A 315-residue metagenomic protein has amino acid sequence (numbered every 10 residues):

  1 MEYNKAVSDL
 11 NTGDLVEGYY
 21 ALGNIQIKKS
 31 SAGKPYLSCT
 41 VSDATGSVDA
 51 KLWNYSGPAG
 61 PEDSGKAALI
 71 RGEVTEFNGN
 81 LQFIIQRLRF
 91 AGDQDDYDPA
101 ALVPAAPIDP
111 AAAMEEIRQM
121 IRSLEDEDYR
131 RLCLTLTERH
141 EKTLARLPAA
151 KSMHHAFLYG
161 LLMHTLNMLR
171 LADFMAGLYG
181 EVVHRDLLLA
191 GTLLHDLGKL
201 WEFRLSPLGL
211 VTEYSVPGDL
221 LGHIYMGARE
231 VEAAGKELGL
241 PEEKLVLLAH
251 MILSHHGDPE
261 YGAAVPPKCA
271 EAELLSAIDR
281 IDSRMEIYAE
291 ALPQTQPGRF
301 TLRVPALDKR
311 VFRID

Functional and structural regions predicted by a protein language model:
M1-V16: OB-fold nucleic-acid-binding modules
D14-S30: Structural detector for short beta-strands of small beta-barrel domains
Y20, G65, M168, I252 (+1 more regions): Divalent metal-coordination and catalytic microenvironments
I25-P35, V48-K51, Y55-A100: OB-fold single-stranded nucleic acid-binding module
S38-D43, L205: Short, acidic/hydrophobic/Gly-rich beta-strand patch recurrent on exposed beta strands that often constitutes part
D96-G218, D258: Acidic/His-rich, divalent-metal-binding segments that scaffold phosphate/diphosphate chemistry
M153-H154, M163, F174-T295: Divalent metal-dependent catalytic cores for phosphoryl transfer on phosphate-bearing substrates
S276, P293-Q294, G298-D315: N-terminal intrinsically disordered, cationic/polar leader segments that include organellar targeting peptides
